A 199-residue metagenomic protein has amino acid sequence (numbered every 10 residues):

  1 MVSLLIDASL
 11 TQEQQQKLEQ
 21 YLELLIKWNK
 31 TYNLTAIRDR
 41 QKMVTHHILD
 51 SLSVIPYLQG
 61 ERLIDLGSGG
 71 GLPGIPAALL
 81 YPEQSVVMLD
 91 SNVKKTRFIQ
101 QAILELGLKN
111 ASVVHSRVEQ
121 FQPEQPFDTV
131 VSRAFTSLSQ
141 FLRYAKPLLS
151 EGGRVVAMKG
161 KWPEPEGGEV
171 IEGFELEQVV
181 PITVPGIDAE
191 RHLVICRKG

Functional and structural regions predicted by a protein language model:
M1-G60, I64, K94-R97, Q101-A111: Class I SAM-dependent transferase core
S9, N33-A36, K42, I48 (+5 more regions): Residue-level preference for alpha-helix termini and adjacent loops
L66-S68: Conserved beta-strand/loop positions that form the S-adenosyl-L-methionine
G70-E83: Conserved SAM-binding loop of SAM-dependent methyltransferases across substrates and taxa, primarily the Class I
Q84-V87, S91-G199: S-adenosylmethionine
